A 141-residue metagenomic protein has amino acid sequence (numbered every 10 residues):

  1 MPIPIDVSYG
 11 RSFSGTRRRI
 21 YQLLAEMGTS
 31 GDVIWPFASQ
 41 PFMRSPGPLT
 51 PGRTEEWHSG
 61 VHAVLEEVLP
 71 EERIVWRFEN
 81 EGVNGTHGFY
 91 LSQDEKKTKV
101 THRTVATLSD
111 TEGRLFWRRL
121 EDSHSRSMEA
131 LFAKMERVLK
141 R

Functional and structural regions predicted by a protein language model:
M1-P46: Hydrophobic ligand-binding cavity/cleft-lining segments
D6-S8, H58-H62, V83-G88: Short, surface-exposed coil-to-beta transition loops
S14-R18, E66-E71, Y90-K99, R137-K140: A short, structured loop/turn motif at beta-sheet edges
I20-S30, L65, I74-W76, V100-H102 (+1 more regions): Hydrophobic pocket/interface hotspot
F37-R44, F132-R141: Short, highly charged C-terminal tails/helix-capping segments
M43, V64-E66: A structural signal for short, hydrophobic beta-strand segments that form beta-sheets in beta-rich/all-beta domains
T50-H58, I74-N80: Short beta-strand segments that buttress and anchor functional surface loops
E79-A130: Beta-strand/loop substructures that line and gate deep hydrophobic ligand-binding cavities in soluble
